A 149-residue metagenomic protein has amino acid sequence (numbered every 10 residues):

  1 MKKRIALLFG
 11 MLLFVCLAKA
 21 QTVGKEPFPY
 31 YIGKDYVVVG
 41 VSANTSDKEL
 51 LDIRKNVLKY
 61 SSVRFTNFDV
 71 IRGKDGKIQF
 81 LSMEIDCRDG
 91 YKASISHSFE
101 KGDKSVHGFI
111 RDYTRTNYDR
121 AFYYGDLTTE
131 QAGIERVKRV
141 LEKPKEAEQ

Functional and structural regions predicted by a protein language model:
M1-G24: Bacterial Sec-dependent N-terminal signal peptides
A20-Q149: Short linear regulatory motifs and low-complexity interaction segments
